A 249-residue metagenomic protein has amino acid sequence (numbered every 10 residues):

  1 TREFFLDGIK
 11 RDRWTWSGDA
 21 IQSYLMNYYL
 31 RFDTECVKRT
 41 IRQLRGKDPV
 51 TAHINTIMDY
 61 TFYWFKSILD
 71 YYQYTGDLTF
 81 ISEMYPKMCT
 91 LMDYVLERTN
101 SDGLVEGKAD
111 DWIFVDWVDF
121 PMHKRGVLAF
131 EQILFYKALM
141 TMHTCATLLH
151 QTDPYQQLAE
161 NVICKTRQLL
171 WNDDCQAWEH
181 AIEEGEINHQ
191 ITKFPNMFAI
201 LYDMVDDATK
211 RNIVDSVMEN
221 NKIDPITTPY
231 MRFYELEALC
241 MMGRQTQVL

Functional and structural regions predicted by a protein language model:
T1-F5: Mature extracytoplasmic enzyme cores
W16-L249: Active-site core of glycosidic bond-cleaving carbohydrate-active enzymes
